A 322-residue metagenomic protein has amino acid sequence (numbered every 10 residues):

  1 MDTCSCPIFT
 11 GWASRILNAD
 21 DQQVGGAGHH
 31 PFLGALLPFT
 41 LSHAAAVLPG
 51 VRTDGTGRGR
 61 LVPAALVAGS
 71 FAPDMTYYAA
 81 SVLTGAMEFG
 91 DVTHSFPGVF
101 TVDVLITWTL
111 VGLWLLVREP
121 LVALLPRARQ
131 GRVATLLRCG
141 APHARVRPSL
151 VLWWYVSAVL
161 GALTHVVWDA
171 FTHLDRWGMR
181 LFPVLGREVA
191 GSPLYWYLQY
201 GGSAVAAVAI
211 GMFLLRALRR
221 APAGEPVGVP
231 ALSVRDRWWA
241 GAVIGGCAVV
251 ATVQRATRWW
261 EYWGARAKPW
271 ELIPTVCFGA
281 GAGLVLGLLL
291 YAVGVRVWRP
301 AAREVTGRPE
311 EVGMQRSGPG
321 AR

Functional and structural regions predicted by a protein language model:
M1-R322: N-terminal membrane-targeting hydrophobic helices
